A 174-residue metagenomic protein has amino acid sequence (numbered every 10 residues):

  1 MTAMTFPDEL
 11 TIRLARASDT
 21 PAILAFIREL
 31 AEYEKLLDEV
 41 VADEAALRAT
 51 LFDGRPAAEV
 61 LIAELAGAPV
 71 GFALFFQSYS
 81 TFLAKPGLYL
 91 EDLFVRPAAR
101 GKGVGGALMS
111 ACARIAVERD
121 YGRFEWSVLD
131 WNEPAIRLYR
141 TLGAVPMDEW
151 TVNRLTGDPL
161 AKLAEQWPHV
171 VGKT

Functional and structural regions predicted by a protein language model:
T11-I23: A short beta-loop-alpha structural element at the N-terminal edge of CoA-dependent acyl/N-acetyltransferase catalytic
L24-T50: Conserved GNAT-fold acetyl-CoA-binding loop/helix
A49-I62, Y89: A short helix-loop-beta-strand connector motif used in the catalytic cores of GNAT acetyltransferases and, in some
I62, A68-F76: Conserved beta-strand in the GNAT
A63, G101-G106: Glycine-rich acyl-CoA binding loop
G106, S110, E118, D130-E149 (+1 more regions): Conserved active-site alpha-helix within GNAT-family acetyltransferase domains
V117-S127: Conserved GNAT acetyl-CoA-binding A-motif
W126-A135, R154-D158: Conserved beta-strand-loop-alpha-helix junction that forms the acyl-donor binding cleft
